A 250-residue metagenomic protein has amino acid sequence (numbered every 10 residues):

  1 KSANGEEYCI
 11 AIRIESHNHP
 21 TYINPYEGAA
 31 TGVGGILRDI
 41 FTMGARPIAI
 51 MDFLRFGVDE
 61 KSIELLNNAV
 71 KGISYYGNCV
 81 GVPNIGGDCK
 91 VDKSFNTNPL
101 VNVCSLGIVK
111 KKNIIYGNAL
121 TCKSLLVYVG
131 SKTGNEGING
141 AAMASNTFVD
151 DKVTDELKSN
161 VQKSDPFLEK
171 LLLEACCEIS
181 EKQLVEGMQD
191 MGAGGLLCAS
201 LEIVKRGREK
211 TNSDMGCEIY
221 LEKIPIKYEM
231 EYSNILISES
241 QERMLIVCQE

Functional and structural regions predicted by a protein language model:
K1-E250: Glycine/proline-enriched, intrinsically flexible loops and inter-domain linkers
